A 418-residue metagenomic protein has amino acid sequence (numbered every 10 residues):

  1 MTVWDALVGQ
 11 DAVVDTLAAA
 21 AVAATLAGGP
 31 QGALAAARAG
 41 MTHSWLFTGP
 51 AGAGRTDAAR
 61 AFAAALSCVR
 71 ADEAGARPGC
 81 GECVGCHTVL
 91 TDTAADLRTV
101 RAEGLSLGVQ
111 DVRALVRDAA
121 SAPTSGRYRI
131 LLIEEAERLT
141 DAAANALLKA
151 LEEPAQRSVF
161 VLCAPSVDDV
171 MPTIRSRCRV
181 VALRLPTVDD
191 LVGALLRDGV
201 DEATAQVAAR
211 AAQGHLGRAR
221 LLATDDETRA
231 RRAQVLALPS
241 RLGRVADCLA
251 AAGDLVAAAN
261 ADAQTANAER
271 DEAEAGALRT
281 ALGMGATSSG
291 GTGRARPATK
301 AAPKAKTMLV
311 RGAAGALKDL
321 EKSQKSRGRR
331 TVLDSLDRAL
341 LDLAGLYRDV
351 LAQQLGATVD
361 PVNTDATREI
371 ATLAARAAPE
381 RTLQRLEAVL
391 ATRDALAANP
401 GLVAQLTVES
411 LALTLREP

Functional and structural regions predicted by a protein language model:
M1-A64, G85-T88, Q156-S158, P165-A339 (+1 more regions): Charged, glycine-rich active-site and insertion segments that engage polyanionic ligands
A18-A23, G29-A36, V89, V109-I130 (+3 more regions): Conserved alpha-helical scaffold flanking the Walker A/P-loop in AAA+ ATPase domains
G40-M41, L90-A94, T124-R127, P154-R157: Short loop/turn elements that form and flank the Walker-type P-loop nucleotide-binding site in RecA-like NTPase cores
T48-G49, T99-G104: A short hydrophobic beta-strand->loop->alpha-helix junction that borders the nucleotide-binding pocket of P-loop NTPases
A63-P78, A155: Post-Walker A helix-loop "phosphate-sensing" segment adjacent to the P-loop in P-loop NTPases
A71-R101, T392: Conserved catalytic segments around the Walker B and adjacent sensor/switch elements of P-loop NTPase domains
A120, N145-L162, P172: Conserved catalytic/switch belt of AAA+ P-loop NTPases
L131, V161-A164: Conserved D-loop beta-strand region of ABC ATPase nucleotide-binding domains
